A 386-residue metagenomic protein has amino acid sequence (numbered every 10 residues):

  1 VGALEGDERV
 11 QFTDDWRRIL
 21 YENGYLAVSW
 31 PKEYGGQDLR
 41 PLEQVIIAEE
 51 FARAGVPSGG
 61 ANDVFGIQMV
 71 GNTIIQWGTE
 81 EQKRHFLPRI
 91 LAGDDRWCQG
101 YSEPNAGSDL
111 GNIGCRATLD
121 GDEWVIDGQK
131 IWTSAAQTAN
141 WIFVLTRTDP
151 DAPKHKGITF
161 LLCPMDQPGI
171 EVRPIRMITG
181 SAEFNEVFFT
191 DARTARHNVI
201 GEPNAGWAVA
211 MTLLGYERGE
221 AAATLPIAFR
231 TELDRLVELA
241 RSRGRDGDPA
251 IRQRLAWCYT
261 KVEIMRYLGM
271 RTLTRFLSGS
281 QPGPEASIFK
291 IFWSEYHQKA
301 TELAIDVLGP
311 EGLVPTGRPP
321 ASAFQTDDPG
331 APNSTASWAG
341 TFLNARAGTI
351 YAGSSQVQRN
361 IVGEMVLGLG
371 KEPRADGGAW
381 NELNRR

Functional and structural regions predicted by a protein language model:
V1-L4, R241, R245-R252, E263-D328: C-terminal helix-coil-helix/basic helical segment that borders enzyme active sites and/or dimer interfaces and provides
D14-R17, Y21-D94, A135-W141, V262 (+5 more regions): Internal helix-loop-helix
L42, I46-E50, M69, V209-A222 (+1 more regions): Glycine-rich phosphate/cofactor-binding loops in nucleotide/flavin-utilizing enzymes
G93-Y101, L145: A short, Trp-centered hydrophobic/proline-enriched beta-strand micro-motif
A106-G107, I131-Q137, I178-T179, A347-S354: Glycine-rich phosphate/pyrophosphate-binding beta-alpha loops
D109-D127, G317-P319, G330-N333: Cytochrome P450 C-terminal beta-domain/meander region
G114, D122-E123, D127-R173: A short core secondary-structure module
I170-Y267, G348, N381-R386: Glycine-rich beta->alpha junctions and the first turn(s) of the following alpha-helix
